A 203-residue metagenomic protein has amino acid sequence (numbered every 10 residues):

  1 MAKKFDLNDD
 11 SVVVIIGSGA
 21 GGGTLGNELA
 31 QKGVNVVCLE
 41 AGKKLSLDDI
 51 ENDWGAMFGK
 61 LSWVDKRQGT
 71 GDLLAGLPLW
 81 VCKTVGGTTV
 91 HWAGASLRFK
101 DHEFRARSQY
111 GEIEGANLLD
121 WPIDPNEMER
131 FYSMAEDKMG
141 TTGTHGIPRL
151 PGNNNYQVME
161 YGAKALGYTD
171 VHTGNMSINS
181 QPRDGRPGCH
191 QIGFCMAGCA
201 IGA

Functional and structural regions predicted by a protein language model:
M1-L7, G174-N179: Charged/polar interaction segments and conserved charged motifs
A2-I113, N117-N126: N-terminal glycine-rich phosphate/pyrophosphate-binding loop and immediately adjacent elements
Q109-A203: Conserved redox-cofactor binding core of oxidoreductases
